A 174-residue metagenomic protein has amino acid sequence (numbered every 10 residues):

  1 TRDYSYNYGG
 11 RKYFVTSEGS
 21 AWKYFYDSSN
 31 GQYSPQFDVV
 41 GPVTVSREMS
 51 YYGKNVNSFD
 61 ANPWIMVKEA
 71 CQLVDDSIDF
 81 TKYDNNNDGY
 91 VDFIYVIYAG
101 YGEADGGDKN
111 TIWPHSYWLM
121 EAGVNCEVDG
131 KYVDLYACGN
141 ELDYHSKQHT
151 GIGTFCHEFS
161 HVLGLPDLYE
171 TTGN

Functional and structural regions predicted by a protein language model:
T1-N174: Active-site-proximal segment of zinc-dependent metalloprotease catalytic domains
